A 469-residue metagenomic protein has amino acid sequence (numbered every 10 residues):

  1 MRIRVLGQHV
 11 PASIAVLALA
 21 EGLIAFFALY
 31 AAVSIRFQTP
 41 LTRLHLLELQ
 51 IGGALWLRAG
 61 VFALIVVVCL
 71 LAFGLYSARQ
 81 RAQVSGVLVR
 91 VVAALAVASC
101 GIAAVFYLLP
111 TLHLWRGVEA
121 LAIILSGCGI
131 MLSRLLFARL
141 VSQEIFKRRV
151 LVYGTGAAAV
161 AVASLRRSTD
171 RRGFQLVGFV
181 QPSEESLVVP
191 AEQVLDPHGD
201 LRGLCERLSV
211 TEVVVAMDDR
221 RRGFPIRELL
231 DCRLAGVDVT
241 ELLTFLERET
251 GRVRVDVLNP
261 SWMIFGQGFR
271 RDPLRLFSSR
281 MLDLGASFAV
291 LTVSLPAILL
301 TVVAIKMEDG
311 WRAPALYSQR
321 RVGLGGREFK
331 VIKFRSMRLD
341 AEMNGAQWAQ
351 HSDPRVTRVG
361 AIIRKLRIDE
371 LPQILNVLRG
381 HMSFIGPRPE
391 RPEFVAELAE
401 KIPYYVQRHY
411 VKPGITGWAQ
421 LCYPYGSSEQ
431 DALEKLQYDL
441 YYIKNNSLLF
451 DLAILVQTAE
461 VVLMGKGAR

Functional and structural regions predicted by a protein language model:
M1-I24, A28, R81-S85, L132-L295 (+1 more regions): N-terminal hydrophobic signal-anchor/signal peptide
M1-R148, F174, S279, R469: Signature of alpha-helical transmembrane segments in polytopic membrane proteins
A54, V91-L95, M281-T292, L366: Loop-to-transmembrane-helix entry motif
V91-L95, F146-S168, A313-M337: Membrane-cytosol interface motif
E184-L187, L243-N259, A315-R355, T416-K435: Short, glycine-rich, amphipathic interfacial segments at transmembrane boundaries or analogous
R275-D340, N376, L448, A453-R469: A hydrophobic, helix-centered structural microdomain
A349-K412, I454-V462: A short, structured surface patch at a secondary-structure boundary
T357, I402-R469: C-terminal terminal-structure detector
